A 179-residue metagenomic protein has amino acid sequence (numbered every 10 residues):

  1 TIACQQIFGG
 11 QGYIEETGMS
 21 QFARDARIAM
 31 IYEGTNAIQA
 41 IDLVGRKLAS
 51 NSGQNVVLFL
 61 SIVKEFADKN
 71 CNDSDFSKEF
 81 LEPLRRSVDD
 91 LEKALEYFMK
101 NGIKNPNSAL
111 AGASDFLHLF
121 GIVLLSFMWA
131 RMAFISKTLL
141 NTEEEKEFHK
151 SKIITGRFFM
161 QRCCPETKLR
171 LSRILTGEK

Functional and structural regions predicted by a protein language model:
T1-L58, F158-K179: Alpha-helix capping/hinge segments and adjacent helical runs
S50, F66-K179: C-terminal amphipathic alpha-helical interaction region
Q54, L58-K64, D75: Long amphipathic alpha-helical segments that form oligomerization/scaffold cores
